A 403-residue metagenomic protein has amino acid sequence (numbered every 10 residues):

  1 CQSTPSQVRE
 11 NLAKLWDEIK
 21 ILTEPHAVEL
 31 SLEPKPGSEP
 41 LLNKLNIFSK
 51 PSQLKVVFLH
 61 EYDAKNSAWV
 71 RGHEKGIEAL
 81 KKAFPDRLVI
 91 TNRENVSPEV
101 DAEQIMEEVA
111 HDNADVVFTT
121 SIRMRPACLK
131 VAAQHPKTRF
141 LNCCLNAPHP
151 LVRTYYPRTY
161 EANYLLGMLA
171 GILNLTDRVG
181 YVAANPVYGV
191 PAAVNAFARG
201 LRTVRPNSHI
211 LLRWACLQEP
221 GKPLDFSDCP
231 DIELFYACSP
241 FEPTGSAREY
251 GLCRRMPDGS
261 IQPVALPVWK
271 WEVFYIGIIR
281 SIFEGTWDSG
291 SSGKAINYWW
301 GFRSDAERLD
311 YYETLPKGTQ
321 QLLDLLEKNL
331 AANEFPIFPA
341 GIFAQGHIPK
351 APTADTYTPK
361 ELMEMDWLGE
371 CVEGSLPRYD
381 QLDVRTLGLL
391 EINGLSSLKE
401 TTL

Functional and structural regions predicted by a protein language model:
Q2-P34, G285-L403: Segments of small-molecule ligand-sensing domains
N43-H73, R178-A184: Short beta-strand segments enriched in small/hydrophobic residues
V56-G76, L80, F84, N92-E99 (+2 more regions): Extracytoplasmic "Venus flytrap"
I77, L165-S208, G293-L315: An alpha-beta-alpha
E99-A114, E219-P230: Short, well-structured alpha-helical segments in soluble
N113-I122, L141-C143, D228-F241, I261-W269 (+1 more regions): Periplasmic-binding protein-like
A133-Y156: Flexible loop/hinge segments that line or gate small-molecule binding clefts
Y155-D177, V268-D288: Hydrophobic alpha-helical segments within soluble ligand-binding/sensing domains
